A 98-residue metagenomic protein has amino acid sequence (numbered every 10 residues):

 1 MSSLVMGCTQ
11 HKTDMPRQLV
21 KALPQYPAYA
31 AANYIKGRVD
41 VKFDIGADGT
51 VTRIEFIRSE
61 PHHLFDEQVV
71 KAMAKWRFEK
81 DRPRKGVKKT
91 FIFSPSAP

Functional and structural regions predicted by a protein language model:
V5-G7: C-terminal motif of bacterial Sec signal peptides marking the signal peptidase cleavage site
T9-K42, E67-P98: Short proline/glycine- and basic residue-enriched helix-capping loop/turn segments at helix->loop/beta transitions
A28, R58-H63: A short acidic/small-residue loop/turn micro-motif
I45-G46: Short, acidic, Ser/Thr-enriched surface-loop or helix-capping motifs
